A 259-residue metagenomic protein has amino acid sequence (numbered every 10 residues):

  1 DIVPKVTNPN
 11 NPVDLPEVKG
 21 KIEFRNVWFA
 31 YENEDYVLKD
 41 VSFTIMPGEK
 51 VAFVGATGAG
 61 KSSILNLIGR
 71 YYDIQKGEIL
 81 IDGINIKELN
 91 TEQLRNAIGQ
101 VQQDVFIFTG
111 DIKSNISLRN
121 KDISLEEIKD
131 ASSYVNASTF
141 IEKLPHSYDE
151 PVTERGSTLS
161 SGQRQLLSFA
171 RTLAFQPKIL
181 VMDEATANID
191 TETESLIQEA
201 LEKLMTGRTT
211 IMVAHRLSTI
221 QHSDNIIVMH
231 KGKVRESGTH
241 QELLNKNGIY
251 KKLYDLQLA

Functional and structural regions predicted by a protein language model:
P4-P9, V13-A259: ABC-type nucleotide-binding domain
